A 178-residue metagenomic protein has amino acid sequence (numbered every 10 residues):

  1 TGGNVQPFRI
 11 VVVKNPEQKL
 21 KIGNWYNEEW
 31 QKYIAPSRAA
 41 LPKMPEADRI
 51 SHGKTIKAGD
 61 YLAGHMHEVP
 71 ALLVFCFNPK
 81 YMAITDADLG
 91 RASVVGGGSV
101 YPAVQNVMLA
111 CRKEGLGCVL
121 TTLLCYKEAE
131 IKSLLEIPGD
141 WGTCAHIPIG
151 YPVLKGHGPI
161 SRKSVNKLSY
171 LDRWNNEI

Functional and structural regions predicted by a protein language model:
T1-N4: Glycine-rich phosphate/pyrophosphate-binding beta-alpha loops
Q6, V12-S99: Glycine/small-residue-rich phosphate/adenosyl-binding loop
P16, L124-E128, V153: Acidic, glycine-rich active-site loops and adjacent beta-strand->loop/helix elements that engage anionic groups
E28, I131-P148: Short, conserved aromatic-histidine micro-motifs
I56-Y61, I131-L134, K155-G156: Glycine-rich, charged/polar anion/phosphate-binding loops that engage phosphate groups from diverse ligands
V69-A71, E114, A145: Generic beta-strand structural signal
L73, P79-L134: Small-aliphatic-rich amphipathic alpha-helix that forms the alpha element of a beta-alpha
G142-I178: C-terminal helix-cap and adjacent tail motif
